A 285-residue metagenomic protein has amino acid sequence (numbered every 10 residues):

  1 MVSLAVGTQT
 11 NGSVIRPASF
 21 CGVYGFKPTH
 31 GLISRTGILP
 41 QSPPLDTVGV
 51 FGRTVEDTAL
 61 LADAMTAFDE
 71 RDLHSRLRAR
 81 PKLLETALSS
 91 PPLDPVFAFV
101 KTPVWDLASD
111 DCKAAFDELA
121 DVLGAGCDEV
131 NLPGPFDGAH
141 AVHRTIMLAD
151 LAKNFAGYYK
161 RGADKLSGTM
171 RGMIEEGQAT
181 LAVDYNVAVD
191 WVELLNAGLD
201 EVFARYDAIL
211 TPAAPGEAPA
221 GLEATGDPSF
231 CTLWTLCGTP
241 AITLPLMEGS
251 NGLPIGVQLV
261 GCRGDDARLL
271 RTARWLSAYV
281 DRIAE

Functional and structural regions predicted by a protein language model:
M1-T8: A short, small-residue-rich loop immediately preceding and capping a beta-strand
V2, Y206-D207: Short, high-confidence coil segments that cap the C-terminus of an alpha-helix and link into the following beta-strand
T8-P103, D117-E118, V122, T180 (+3 more regions): Structural helix-boundary/capping segments
S75, V142-H143, V187, A213-L233: Short, surface-exposed loop/helix-turn segments at secondary-structure junctions that function as lids/hinges flanking
L83-T86, D110-L132, A156-R161, Y185 (+1 more regions): Acyltransferase
P91-V100, V142-N196, D200, P245-G256: Short helix-loop capping/hinge segments that flank enzyme active sites or metal/cofactor-binding pockets
G198-D200, A224-P245: Small-aliphatic-rich amphipathic alpha-helix that forms the alpha element of a beta-alpha
